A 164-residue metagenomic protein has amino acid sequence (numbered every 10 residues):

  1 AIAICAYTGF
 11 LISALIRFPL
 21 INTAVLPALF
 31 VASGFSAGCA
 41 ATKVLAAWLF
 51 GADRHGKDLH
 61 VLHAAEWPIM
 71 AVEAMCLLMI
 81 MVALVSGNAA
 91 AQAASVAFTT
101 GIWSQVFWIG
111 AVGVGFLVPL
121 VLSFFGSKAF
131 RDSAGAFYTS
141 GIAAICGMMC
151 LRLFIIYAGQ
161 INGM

Functional and structural regions predicted by a protein language model:
A1-A134, C146-G147: Long, contiguous internal "core" modules enriched in hydrophobic/ aromatic residues
F137-I145: Central hydrophobic cores of alpha-helical transmembrane segments in multi-pass integral membrane proteins
M149-M164: Juxtamembrane boundary at the C-terminal end of a transmembrane helix
